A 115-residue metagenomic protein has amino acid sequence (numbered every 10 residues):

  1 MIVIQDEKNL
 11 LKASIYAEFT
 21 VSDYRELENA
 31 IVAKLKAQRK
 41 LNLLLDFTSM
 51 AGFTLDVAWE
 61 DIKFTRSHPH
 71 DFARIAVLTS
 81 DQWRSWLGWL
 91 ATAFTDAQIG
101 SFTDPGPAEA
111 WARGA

Functional and structural regions predicted by a protein language model:
M1-A115: Amphipathic, Lys/Arg-enriched alpha-helical "gate/interface" segment within cytosolic domains that mediates
